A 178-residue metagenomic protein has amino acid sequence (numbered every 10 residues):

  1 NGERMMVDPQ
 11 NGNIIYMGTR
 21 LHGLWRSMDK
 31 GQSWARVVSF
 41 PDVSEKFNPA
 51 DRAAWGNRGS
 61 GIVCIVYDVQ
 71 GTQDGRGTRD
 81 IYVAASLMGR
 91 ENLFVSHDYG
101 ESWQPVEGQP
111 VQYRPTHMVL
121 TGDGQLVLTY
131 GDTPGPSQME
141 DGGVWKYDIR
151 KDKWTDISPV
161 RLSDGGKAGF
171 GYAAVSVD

Functional and structural regions predicted by a protein language model:
N1-D178: Extracellular glycan-interacting surfaces
